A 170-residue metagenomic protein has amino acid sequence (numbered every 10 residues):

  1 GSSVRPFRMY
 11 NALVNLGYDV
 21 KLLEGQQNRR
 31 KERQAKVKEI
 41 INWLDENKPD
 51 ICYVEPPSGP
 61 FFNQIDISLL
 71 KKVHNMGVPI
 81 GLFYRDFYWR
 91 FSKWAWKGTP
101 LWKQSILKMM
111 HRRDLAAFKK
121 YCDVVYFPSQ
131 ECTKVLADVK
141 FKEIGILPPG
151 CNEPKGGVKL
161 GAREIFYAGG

Functional and structural regions predicted by a protein language model:
G1-Q27, N47: N-terminal subdomain of nucleotide-sugar transferases
S2-R5, E55, V125-S129, P149: Replace "coordinates the UDP/GDP/TDP-sugar" with "coordinates nucleotide-activated sugar donors
R29-N47: Glycine-rich, highly charged phosphate/nucleotide-binding loops
N42-D66, G77-F83, V124: Short N-terminal targeting/anchoring amphipathic segment
I51-C52, K71-W94, T99-S105: Active-site proximal beta-strand in glycosyltransferases
K71, N75, K103-V124: Membrane-proximal helix-turn-helix segments that form the acceptor-binding/catalytic region of lipid-linked
E131-C132, I146-G156: Short beta-strand->alpha-helix junction loop in the catalytic core of nucleotide-activated group-transfer enzymes
K155-G170: Conserved donor-binding/catalytic core segment of Leloir-type glycosyltransferases
